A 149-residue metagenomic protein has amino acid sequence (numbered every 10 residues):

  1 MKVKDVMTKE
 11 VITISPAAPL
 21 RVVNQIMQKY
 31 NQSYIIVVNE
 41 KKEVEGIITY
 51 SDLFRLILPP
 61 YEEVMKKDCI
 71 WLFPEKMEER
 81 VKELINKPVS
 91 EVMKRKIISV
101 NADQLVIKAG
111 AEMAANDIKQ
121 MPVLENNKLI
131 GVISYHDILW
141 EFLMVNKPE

Functional and structural regions predicted by a protein language model:
M1-Q32, V37-E40, V44-E45, K67-E112 (+2 more regions): Bateman/CBS regulatory modules and CBS-like beta-alpha motifs in cytosolic regions of diverse proteins
I47-L53, V132-L139: Short hydrophobic beta-strand motif reused across regulatory alpha/beta modules
F54-C69, L139-E149: A short, polar/charged loop-to-alpha-helix boundary motif
A114-A115, M121, I138: Extended hydrophobic
